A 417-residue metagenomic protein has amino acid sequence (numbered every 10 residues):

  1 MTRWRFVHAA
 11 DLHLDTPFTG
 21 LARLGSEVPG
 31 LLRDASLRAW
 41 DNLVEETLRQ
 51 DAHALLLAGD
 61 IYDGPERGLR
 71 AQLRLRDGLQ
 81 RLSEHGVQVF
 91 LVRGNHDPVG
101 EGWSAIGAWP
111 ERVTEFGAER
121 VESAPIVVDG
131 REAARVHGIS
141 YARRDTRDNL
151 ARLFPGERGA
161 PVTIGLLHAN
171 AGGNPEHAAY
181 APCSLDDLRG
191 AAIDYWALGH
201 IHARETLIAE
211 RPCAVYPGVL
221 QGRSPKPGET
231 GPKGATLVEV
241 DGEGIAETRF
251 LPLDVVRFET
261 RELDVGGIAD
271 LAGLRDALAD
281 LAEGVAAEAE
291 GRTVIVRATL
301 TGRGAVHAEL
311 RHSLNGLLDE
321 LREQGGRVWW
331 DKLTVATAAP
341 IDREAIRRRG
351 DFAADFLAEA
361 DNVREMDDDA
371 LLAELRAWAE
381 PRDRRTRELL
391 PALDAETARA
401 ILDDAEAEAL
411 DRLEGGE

Functional and structural regions predicted by a protein language model:
M1-Q72, A395-D404: N-terminal active-site segment of His-dependent metallophosphoesterases
R3, D51, E132, A192 (+2 more regions): Short loop/turn motifs at secondary-structure junctions
F6-H8, L56, I164-L166, A197 (+1 more regions): Structural motif
T16, V136, A409: Conserved A-loop
T19, G25, A54, G64-V240 (+1 more regions): His/Asp/Glu-rich metal-coordinating catalytic cores of metallo-dependent phosphodiesterases/hydrolases acting on
L37, D41-R49, R76, A151-P155 (+2 more regions): Amphipathic, non-transmembrane alpha-helical secondary structure
E45-L48, Q80, D186-R189, E283 (+1 more regions): Surface-exposed alpha-helical segments enriched in charged/polar residues
L251-E417: Accessory, non-catalytic peripheral segments of nucleic-acid enzymes
